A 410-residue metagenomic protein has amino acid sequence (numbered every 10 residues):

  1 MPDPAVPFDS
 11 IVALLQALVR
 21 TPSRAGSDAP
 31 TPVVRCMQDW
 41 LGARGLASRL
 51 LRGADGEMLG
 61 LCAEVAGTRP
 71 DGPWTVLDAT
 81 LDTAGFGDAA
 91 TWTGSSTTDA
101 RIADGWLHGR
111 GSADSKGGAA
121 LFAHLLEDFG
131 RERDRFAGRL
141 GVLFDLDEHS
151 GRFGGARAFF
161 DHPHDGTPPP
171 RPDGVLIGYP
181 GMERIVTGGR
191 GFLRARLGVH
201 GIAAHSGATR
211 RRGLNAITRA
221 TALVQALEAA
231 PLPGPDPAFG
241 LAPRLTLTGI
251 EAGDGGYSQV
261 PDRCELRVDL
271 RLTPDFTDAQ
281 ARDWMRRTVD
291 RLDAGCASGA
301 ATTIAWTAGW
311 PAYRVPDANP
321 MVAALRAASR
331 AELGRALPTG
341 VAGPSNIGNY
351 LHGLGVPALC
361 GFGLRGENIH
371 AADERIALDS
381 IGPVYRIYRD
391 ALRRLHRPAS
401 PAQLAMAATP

Functional and structural regions predicted by a protein language model:
P2-R110, G130-F136: Acidic/His- and Gly-rich active-site-bordering loop/insert found across diverse amide/peptide-bond hydrolases
L18, L245-G253, D269, T273 (+3 more regions): A short beta-alpha structural unit
L59, A328, E332-P398, L404: Zn-dependent metallopeptidase/amidohydrolase metal-coordination segment
P70, A103-G105, L125-G141, T167-P169 (+2 more regions): Phosphate-handling active-site elements
G105-L121, H205: Glycine/serine-rich anion-binding loops at beta->alpha junctions that coordinate negatively charged ligand groups
S115-R190: Acidic/histidine-rich catalytic neighborhood of metal-dependent amide-processing enzymes
D161-C296, T307-W310: Midchain, well-structured core segments that form catalytic/ion-binding scaffolds
L197, A312-A328: Short, low-order "capping/linker" segments at domain edges
